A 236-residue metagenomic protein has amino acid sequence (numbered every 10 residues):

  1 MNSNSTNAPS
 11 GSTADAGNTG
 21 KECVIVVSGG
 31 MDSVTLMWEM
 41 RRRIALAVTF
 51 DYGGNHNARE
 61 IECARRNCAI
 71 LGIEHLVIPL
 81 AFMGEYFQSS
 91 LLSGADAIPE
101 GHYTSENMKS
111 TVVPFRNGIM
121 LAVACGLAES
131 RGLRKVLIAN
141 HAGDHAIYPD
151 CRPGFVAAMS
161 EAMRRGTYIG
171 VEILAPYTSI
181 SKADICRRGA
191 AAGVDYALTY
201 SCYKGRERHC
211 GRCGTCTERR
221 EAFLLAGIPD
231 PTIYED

Functional and structural regions predicted by a protein language model:
N2, T6-G193: ATP-dependent adenylation/nucleotidyltransferase module used to activate substrates
S33-V34, G143, T215-R219, P231: Short, electropositive, low-hydrophobicity segments enriched in small/polar residues
R116-N117, R219-F223: Charged, low-complexity, helix-prone segments enriched in Lys/Glu/Asp/Gln
A122, Y200-E221: Local cysteine-cluster metal-coordination motifs and their immediate loop/turn environment, predominantly Fe-S cluster
D144, F223-L224: Glycine-rich nucleotide phosphate-binding loop and flanking beta-alpha elements of Rossmann-like dinucleotide-binding
T167, L224-G227: Short amphipathic alpha-helical interaction/hinge segments
R188-A191, Y196-G205: Short, intrinsically disordered, charge-biased short linear motifs at domain edges
G205-R206, A226-D236: Short cysteine/histidine-rich metal-coordination sites, predominantly Zn2+-binding motifs
